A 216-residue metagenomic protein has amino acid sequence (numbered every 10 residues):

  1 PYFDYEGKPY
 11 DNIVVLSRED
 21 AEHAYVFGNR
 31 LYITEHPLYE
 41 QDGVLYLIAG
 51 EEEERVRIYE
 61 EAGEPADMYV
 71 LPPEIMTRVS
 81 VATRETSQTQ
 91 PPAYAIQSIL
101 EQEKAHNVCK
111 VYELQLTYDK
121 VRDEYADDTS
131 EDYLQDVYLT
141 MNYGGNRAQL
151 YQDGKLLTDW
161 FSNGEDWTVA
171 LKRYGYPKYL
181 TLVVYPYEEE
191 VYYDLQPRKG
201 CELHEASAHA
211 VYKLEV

Functional and structural regions predicted by a protein language model:
P1-V216: Non-catalytic C-terminal accessory domains or segments of carbohydrate-active enzymes
